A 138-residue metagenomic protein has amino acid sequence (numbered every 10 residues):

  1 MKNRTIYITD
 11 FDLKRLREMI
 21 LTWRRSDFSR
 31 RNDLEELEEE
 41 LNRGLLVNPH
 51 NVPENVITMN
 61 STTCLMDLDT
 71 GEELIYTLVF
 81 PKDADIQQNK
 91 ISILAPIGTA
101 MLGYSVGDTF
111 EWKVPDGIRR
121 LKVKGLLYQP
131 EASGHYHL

Functional and structural regions predicted by a protein language model:
M1-P53: N-terminal intrinsically disordered, low-complexity, charge/repeat-rich segments that act as generic
I6, V56, R119: Residues that recognize and position ribonucleotide moieties
L21, L68, Y128: Residue-level marker of positions within ordered structural domains that often coincide with functionally constrained
E36-K82: Long amphipathic N-terminal alpha/beta scaffold segment
T62, E72-I118: Non-DNA-binding regulatory cores of transcription-related proteins, predominantly C-terminal effector-binding
Q87-K90, E131-L138: Short, solvent-exposed secondary-structure boundary/capping segments
Y104, Y128-Q129: Surface-exposed strand-loop junctions at beta-sheet edges and helix termini that form docking/interaction patches
V123-L126: Conserved hydrophobic positions within beta-strands
